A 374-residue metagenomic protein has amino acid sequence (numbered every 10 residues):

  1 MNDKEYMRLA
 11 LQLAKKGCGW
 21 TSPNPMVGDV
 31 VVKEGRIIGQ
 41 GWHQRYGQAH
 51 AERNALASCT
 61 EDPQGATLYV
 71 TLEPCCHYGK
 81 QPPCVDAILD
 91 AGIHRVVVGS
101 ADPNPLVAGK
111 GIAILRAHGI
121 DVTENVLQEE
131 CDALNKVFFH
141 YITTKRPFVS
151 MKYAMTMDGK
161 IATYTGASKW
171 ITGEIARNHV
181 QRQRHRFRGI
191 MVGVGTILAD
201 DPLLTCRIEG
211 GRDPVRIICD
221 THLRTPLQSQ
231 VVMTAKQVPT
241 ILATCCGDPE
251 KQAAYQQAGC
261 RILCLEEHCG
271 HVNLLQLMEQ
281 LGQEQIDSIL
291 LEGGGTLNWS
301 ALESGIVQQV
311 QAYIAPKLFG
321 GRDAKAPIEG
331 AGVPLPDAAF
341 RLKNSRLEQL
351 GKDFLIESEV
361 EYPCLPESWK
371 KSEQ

Functional and structural regions predicted by a protein language model:
N2-R8, L13-G17, S22-N24, P63 (+3 more regions): Enzymes that bind and transform nitrogen-containing heteroaromatic metabolites
R8, Q12-K15, G39, H50-R53 (+4 more regions): A broad detector of short, well-ordered amphipathic alpha-helices that serve as recognition/interaction surfaces
A10-A14, P23, E34-G41, E130-T143 (+1 more regions): A short, flexible N-terminal coil/short beta segment enriched in small residues
G19-P23, I112, V126-A154: Proteins enriched for Cys/Gly/acidic motifs involved in redox and nucleic-acid/cofactor modification
G28: Helix-turn-helix
V31-E130, V215, I241, C246-D248 (+1 more regions): Zn2+-dependent cytidine deaminase-like catalytic core
C59, R116-A117, I142-T144, Q309 (+1 more regions): Short alpha-helix boundary/capping motifs
P105-L106, D132, N298, G320: Generic structural signal for helix capping and beta-alpha/helix-loop junctions
